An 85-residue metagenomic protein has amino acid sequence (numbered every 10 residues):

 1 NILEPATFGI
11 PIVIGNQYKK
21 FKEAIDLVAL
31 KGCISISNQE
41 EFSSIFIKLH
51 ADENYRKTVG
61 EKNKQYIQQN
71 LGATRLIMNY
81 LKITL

Functional and structural regions predicted by a protein language model:
N1-L85: Nucleotide-activated sugar donor-binding and catalytic core shared by glycosyltransferases and related lipid-linked
